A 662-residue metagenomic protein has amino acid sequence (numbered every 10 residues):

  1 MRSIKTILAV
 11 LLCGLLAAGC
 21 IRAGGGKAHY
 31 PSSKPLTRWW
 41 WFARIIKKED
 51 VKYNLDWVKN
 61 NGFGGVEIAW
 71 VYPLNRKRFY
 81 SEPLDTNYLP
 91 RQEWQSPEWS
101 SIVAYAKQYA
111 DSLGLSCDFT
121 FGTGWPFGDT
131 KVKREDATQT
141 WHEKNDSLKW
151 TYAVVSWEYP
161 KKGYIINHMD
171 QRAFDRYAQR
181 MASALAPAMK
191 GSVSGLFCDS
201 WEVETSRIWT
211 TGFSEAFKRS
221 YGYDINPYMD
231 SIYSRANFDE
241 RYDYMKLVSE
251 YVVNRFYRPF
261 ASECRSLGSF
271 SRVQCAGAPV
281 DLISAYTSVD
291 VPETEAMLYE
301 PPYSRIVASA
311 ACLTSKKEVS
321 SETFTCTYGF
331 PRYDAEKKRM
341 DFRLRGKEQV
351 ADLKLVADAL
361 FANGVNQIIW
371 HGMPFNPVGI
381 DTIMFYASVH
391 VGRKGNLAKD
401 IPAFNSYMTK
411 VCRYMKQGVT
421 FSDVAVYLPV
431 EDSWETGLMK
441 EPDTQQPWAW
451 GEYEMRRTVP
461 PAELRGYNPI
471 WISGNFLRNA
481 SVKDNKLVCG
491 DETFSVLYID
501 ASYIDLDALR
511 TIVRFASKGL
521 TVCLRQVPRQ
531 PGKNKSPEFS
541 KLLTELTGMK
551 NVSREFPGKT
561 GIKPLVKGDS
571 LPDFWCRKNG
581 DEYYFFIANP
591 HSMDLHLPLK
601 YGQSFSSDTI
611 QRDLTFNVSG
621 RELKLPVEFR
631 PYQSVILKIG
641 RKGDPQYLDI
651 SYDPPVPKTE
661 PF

Functional and structural regions predicted by a protein language model:
M1-L8: Bacterial N-terminal signal peptides that target proteins for export
L8-A18: Bacterial N-terminal signal peptides
A17-A28: Bacterial Sec-dependent signal peptides at the C-terminal "C-region" and cleavage site
K27-R44: Boundary/entry segment of secreted carbohydrate-active catalytic domains
P35-L36, K47, V51-K52, G65-V66 (+5 more regions): Carbohydrate-binding surfaces of carbohydrate-active enzymes
T37, R44-N87: N-terminal cofactor/phosphate-binding cores enriched in small/glycine residues, especially glycine-rich loops such as
D85-N87, K161, P442-Q446: A solvent-exposed, charged loop/short amphipathic helix patch at secondary-structure junctions
P126-P187: Catalytic and substrate-binding clefts that recognize carbohydrates or anionic sugar/phosphate headgroups
